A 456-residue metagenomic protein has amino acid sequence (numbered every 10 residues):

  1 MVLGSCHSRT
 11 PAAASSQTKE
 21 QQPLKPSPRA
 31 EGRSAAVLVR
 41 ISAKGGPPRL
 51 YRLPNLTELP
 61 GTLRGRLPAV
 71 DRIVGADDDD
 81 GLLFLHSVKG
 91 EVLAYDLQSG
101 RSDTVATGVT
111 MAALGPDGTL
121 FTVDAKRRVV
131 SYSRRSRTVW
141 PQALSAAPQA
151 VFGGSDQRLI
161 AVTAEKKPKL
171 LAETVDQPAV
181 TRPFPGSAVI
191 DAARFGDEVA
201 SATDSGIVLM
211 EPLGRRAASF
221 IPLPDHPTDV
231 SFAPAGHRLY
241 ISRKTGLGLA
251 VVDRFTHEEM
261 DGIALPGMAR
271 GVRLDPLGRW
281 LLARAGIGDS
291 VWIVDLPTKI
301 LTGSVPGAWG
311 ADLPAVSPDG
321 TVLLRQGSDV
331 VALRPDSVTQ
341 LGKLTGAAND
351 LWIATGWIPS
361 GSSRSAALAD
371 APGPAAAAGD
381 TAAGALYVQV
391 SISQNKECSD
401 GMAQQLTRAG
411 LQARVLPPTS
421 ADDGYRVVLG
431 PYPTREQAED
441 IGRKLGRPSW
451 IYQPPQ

Functional and structural regions predicted by a protein language model:
M1-G4: Sec-dependent bacterial lipoprotein signal peptides
C6-A378: Predominantly soluble domains enriched in secretory-pathway, periplasmic, or organellar proteins
R33-V39, G384-V388, Y425: Short structural boundary motif marking the start of a folded domain
A94, R194, P212, V252-R254 (+5 more regions): Generic alpha-helix initiation/capping and coil-helix boundary signal
S102, V388-V390: Active-site-flanking beta-strand signature of metal-NTP-handling nucleotidyl enzymes and homologous cyclase-like
I241, A283, V390-S391, G430: Small/polar loops that bind or transfer phosphate-bearing groups
G310, Q389, R426-V428: Short, cationic motifs built from Arg/Lys/His that form the positively charged side of catalytic pockets
G373-G384, Q394-Q456: Extracytoplasmic
